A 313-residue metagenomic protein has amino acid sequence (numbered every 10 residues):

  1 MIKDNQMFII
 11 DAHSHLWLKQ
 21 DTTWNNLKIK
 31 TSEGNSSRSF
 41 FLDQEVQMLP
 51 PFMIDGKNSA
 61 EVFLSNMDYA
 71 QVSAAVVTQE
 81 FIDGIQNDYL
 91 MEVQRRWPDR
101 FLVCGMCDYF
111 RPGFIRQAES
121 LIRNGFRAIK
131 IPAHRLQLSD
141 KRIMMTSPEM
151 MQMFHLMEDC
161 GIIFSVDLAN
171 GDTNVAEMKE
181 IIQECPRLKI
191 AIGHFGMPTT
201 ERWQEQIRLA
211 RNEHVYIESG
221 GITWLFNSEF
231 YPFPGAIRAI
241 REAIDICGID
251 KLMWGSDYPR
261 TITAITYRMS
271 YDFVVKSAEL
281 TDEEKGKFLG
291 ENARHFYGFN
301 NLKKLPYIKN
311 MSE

Functional and structural regions predicted by a protein language model:
M1-I9, K19, I115-N124, R202-R211 (+1 more regions): Short amphipathic alpha-helices and their capping/turn segments at secondary-structure boundaries
I2-A12, K19-Y69, A74, R241-E242 (+2 more regions): Mid-to-C-terminal alpha-helical segments outside catalytic/metal-binding sites
H13, M67, L90, L121 (+7 more regions): Conserved, mostly hydrophobic/aromatic
H13-K19, D167, H194: Histidine-centered divalent metal-coordination motifs
Q20-N25, D88, R116-Q117, K141-I143 (+5 more regions): Short aromatic-enriched loop/helix-cap "lid" or pocket-rim segments at secondary-structure transitions that line
G56-N66, R111-L121, R202: Short, acidic/polar
S73-A74, F81-D172, Y216-W224, E229-F230: Active-site gating/metal-coordination segments in enzymes
R127-A128, I143-M253, H295, N300-N301 (+1 more regions): Catalytic pocket-lining loop regions of alpha/beta-barrel enzymes, especially the amidohydrolase/enolase/GH5 lineages
